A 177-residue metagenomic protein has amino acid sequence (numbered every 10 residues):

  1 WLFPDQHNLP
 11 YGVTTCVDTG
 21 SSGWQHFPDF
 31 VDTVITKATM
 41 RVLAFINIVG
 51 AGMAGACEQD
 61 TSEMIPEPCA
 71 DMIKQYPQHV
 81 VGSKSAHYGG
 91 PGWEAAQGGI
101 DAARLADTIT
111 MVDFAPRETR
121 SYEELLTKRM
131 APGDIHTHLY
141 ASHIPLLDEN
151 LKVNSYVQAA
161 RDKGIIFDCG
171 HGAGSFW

Functional and structural regions predicted by a protein language model:
W1-L2, I65-I73, E123-L126, V157: Structured alpha-helical segments in the cores of large, soluble enzyme domains
D5-H87: Divalent-metal coordination cores built from histidine and acidic residues
H7-N8, I73, A103, L126-M130 (+1 more regions): Generic structural signal for hydrophobic
T15, R41-L43, H79-G82, I109-M111 (+2 more regions): Structural preference for beta-strand elements that scaffold enzyme active sites
G20-W24, H87-A95, T108-S121, D168-W177: Active-site glycine- and acidic-residue-rich loops that bind and position anionic ligands or nucleotide-like cofactors
G23-D29, T33, G90-G99, T119-Y122 (+1 more regions): Active-site-adjacent beta->alpha loops and helix N-cap segments on the catalytic face of soluble alpha/beta enzymes
C57-Q97, D101-L105, P132-E149: Active-site gating/metal-coordination segments in enzymes
P132, Y140-W177: Active-site-adjacent C-terminal substructures of enzyme catalytic domains
